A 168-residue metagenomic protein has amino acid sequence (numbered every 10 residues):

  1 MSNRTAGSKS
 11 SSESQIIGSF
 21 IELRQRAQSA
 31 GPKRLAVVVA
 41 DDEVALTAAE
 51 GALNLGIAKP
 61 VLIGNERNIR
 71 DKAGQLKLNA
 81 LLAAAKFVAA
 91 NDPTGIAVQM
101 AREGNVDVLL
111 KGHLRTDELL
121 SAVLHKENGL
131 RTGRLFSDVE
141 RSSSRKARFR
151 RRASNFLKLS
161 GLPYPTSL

Functional and structural regions predicted by a protein language model:
S2-L168: Anion-binding alpha/beta catalytic cores of soluble intermediary-metabolism enzymes, centered on
